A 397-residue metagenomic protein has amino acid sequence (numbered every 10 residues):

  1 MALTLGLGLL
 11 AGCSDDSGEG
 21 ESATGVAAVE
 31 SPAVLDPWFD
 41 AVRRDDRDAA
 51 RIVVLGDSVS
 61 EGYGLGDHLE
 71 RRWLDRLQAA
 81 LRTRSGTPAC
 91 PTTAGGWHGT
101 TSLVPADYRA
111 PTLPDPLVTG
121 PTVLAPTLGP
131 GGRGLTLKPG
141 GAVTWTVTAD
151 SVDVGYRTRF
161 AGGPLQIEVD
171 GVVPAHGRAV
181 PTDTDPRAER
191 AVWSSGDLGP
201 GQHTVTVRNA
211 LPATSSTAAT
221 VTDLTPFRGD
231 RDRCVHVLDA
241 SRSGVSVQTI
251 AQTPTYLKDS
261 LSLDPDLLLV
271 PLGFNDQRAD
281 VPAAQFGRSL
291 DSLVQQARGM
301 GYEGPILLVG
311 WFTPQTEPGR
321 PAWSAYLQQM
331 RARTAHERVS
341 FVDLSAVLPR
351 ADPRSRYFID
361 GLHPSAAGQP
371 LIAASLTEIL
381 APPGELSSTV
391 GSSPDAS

Functional and structural regions predicted by a protein language model:
L3-L9, L380: Hydrophobic core
L7-E30, S387: C-terminal region of N-terminal signal peptides and the immediate post-cleavage residues of exported proteins
A23-V54, V59: Membrane/wall-proximal cationic-aromatic binding patches
V29-V34, S60-R288: Conserved SGNH/GDSL esterase-like catalytic core that processes O-acyl groups on lipids and polysaccharides
R47-R51, R84-S85, D232-H236, L263-L269 (+2 more regions): Loop/turn elements at helix/coil->beta-strand transitions in domains of secreted/extracellular proteins
S60, Q78-G86, G273, D291 (+3 more regions): Sec-exported extracytoplasmic/periplasmic mature domains
V245, Q252, F312-A396: Catalytic His-Asp segment of secreted/periplasmic serine-dependent ester chemistry enzymes
L269-R278, L293-L327: Active-site segments of SGNH/GDSL-like serine hydrolases that catalyze O-acetyl group transfer/hydrolysis on lipids
